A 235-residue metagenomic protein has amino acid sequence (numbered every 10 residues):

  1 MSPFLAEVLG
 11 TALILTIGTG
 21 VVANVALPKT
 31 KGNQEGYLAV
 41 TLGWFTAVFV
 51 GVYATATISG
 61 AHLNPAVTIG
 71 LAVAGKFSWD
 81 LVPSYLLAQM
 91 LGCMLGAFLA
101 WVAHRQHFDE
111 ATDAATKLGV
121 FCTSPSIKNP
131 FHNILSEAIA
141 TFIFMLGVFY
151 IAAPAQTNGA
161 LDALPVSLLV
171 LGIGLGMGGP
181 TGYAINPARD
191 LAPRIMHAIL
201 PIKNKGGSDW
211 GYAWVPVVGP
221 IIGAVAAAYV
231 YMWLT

Functional and structural regions predicted by a protein language model:
M1-T235: Membrane-interface helix-loop junctions and terminal tails of multi-pass membrane proteins
